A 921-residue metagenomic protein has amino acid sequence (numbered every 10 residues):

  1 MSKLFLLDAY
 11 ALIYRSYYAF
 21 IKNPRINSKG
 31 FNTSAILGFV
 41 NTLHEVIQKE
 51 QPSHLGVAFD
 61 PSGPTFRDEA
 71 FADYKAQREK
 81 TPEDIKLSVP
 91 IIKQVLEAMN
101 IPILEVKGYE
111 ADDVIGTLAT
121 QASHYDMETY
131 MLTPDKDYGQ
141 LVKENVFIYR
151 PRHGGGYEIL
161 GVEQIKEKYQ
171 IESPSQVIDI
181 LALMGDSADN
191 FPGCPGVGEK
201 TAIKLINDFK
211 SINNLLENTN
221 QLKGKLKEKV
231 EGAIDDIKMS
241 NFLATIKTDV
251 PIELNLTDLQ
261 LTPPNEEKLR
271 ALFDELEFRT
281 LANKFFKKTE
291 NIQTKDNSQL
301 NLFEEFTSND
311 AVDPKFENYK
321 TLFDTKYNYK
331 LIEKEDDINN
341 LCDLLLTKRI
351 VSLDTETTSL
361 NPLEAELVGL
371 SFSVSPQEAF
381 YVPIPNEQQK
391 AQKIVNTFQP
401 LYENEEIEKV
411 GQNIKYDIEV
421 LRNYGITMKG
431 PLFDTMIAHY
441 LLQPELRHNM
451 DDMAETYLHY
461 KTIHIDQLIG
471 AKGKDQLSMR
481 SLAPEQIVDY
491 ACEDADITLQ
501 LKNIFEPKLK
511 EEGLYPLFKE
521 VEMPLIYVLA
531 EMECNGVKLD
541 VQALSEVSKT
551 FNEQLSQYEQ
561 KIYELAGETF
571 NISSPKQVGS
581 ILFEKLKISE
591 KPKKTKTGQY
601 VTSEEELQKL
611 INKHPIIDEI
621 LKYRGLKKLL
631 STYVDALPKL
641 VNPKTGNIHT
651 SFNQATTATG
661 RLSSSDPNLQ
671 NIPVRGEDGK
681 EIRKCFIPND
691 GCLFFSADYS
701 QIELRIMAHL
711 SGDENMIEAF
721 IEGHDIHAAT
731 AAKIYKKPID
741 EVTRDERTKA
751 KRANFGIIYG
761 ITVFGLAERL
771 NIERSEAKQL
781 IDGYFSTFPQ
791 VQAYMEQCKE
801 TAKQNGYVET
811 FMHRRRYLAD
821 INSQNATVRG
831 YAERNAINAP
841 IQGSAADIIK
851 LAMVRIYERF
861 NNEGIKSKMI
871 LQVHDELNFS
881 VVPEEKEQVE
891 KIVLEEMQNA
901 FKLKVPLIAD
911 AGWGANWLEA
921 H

Functional and structural regions predicted by a protein language model:
M1-F59, G63-K75, L87-Q94, I234 (+3 more regions): Extended, highly charged clamp/arch subdomains and adjacent linkers that form or line substrate-binding channels
S2, K22-I26, A76-I252, E455-Y457: Extended two-metal-dependent nuclease catalytic cores across DNA- and RNA-processing enzymes
L4-F5, R15-H54, A72-D73, Q77-D84 (+4 more regions): Conserved RNase H-like, two-metal-ion catalytic cores of nucleic-acid enzymes
D73-L87, K143-I171, K227, F380-Q392 (+3 more regions): Short alpha-helix plus adjacent loop in nuclease-associated cores
A233-P385, Q412, E445, M453 (+9 more regions): Conserved "right-hand" nucleotidyltransferase catalytic core of DNA-directed polymerases
L477-R480, C534, N642-T645, H649-T650 (+5 more regions): Conserved catalytic core of nucleic-acid polymerases
L509-V521, L525, I848-V873, L877: Active-site palm subdomain of RNA-directed nucleic acid polymerases
E553, Q557-Q560, E564-I617, S786-N838 (+1 more regions): C-terminal polymerase-core module
